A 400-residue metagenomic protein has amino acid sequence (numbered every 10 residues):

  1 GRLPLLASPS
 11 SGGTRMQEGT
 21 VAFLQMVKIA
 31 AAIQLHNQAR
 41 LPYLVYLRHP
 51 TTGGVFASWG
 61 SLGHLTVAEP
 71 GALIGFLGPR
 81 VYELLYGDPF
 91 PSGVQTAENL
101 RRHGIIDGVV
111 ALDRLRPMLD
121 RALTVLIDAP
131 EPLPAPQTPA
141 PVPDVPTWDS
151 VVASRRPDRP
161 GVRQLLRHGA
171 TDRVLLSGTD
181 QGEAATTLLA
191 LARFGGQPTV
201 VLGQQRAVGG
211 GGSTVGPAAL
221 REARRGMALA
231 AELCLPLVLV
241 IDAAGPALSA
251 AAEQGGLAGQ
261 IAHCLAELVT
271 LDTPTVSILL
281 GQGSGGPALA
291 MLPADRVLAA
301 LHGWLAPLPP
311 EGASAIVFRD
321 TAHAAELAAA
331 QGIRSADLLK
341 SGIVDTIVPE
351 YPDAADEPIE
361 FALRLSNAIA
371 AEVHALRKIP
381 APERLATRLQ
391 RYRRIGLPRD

Functional and structural regions predicted by a protein language model:
G1-R15, A192-R206, L220-L248: A structural preference for short, pocket-lining loop segments at secondary-structure junctions
L3-P4, L41, A185-L189, P198 (+2 more regions): Short glycine-rich loop/turn motifs
S11-T14, S58, D172-G178, A184-A185 (+1 more regions): N-terminal-biased segments
G12-D128, I241-A370, H374, K378: Conserved catalytic cores of soluble enzyme domains, especially glycine-rich substrate-binding beta-alpha loops
M16-G19, R156, S213-G216: Short gly/ser-rich anion-binding loops that grip negatively charged ligand groups
Q34, R206-L237, G255, A266-T273: A structural preference for long, well-packed, hydrophobic secondary-structure segments
R116-G210, I359-D400: Intrinsically disordered, low-complexity segments enriched in small/flexible residues
